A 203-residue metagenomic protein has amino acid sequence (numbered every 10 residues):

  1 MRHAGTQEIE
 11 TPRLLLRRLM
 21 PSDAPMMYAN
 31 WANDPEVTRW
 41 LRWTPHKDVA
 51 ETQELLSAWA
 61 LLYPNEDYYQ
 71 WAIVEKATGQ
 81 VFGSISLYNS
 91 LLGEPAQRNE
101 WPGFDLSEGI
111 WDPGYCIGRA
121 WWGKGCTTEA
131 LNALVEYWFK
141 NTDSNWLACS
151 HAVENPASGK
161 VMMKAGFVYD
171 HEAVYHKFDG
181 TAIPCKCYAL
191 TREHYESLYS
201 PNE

Functional and structural regions predicted by a protein language model:
M1-M26, N30-E36, Q70-E203: Acyl-donor (CoA/ACP) binding surface of acyl/acetyltransferases
T38-A58, W71: Conserved GNAT-fold acetyl-CoA-binding loop/helix
W59-A60, E100: Short secondary-structure capping micro-motifs at structural edges
L62-E66: Short loop/turn motifs at secondary-structure junctions and domain boundaries
